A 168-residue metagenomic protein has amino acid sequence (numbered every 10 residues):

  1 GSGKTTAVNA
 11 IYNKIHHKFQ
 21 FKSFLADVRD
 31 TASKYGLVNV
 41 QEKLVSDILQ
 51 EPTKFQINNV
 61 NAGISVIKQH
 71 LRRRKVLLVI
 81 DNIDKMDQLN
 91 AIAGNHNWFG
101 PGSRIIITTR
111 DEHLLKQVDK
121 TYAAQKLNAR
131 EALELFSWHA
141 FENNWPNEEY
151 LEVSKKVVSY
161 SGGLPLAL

Functional and structural regions predicted by a protein language model:
S2-S65: Post-nucleotide-binding-loop coupling segment downstream of the phosphate-binding loop, primarily in RecA-like P-loop
T5, D81, L164: Short, conserved phosphate/pyrophosphate- and ester-handling motifs at nucleotide-, phospho-/glycolipid
V8-A10, G36-N39, N58, N90-G94 (+2 more regions): Short coil/turn segments at secondary-structure boundaries
N13, R29, D84, S159-G162: Tandem alpha-helical RNA-recognition repeat domains
N13-Q20, N61-L127: A conserved switch/coupling segment of P-loop NTPase cores
D27-V28, H96, D111, Y150: Short, ordered loop/turn segments at secondary-structure junctions
G36-V40, G63, Q88, V153 (+1 more regions): Helical mechanochemical/support elements of P-loop NTPase systems and associated helical scaffolds
L44-I57, P101-S103, D111-L168: Non-catalytic, charged helical/coil tracts that couple and regulate nucleotide-powered enzyme cores
